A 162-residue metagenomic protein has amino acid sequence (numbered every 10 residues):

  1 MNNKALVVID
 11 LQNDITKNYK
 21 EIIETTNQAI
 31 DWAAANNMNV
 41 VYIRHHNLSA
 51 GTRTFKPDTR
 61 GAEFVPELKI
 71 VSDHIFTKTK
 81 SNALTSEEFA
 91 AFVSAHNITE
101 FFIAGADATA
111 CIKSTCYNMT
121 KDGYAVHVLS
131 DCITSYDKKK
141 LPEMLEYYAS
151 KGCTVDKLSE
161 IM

Functional and structural regions predicted by a protein language model:
M1-A5, E24, Q28, W32-N36 (+1 more regions): Active-site-adjacent betaalpha module
V7-I9, V40-R44, F76-T77: Short, conserved beta-strand edge motifs with alternating hydrophobic and charged residues
L11, H45-N47, D131: Active-site loop/turn elements of alpha/beta-hydrolase fold enzymes, especially the short glycine-/histidine-rich
Q12-N18: Short acidic, Gly/Ser-rich segments with clustered Asp/Glu that frequently serve as metal-coordination loops in enzyme
I15, S49, S135: Flexible, glycine-rich phosphate/dinucleotide-binding loops and adjacent beta-alpha linkers at cofactor/substrate
Y19, I23: Flexible, glycine- and charge-enriched loops at secondary-structure boundaries
A33-S49: Von Willebrand factor
